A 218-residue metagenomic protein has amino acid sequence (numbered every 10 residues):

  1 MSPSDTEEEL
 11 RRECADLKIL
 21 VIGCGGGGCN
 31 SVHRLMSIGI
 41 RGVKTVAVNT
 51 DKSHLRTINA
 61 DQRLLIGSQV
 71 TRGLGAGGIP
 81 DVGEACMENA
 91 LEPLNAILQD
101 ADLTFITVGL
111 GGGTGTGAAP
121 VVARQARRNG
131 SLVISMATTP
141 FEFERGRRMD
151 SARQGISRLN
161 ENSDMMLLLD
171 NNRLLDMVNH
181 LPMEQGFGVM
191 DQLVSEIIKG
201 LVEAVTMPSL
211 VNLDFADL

Functional and structural regions predicted by a protein language model:
M1-L218: Tubulin/FtsZ superfamily GTPase core signature
